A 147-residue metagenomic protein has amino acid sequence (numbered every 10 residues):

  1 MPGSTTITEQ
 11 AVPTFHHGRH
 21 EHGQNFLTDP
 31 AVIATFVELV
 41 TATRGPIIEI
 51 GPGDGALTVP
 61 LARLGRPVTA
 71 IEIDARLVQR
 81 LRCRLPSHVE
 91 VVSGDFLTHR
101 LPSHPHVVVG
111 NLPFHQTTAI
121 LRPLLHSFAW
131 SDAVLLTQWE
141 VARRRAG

Functional and structural regions predicted by a protein language model:
M1-G147: Catalytic cores of RNA-modifying enzymes
